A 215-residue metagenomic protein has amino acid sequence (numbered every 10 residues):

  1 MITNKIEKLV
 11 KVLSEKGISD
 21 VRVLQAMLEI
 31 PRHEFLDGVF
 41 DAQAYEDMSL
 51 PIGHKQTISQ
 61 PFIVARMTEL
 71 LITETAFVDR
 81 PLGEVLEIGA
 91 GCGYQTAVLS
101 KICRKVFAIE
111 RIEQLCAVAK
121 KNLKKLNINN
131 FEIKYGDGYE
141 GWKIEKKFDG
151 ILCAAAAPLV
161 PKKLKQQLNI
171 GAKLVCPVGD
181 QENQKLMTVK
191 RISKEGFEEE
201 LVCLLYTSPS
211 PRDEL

Functional and structural regions predicted by a protein language model:
M1-R80: Class I SAM-dependent transferase core
G17, N127, P211: Conserved functional loop/turn residues at catalytic and ligand-binding sites
I72-K194: Conserved nucleotide-cofactor-binding alpha/beta core module
E200-L205: Phosphate-binding loop/pocket of nucleotide- and phosphate-handling active sites
Y206-L215: Single conserved hydrophobic/aromatic residue that forms the stacking wall/gate of nucleotide- or nucleobase-binding
